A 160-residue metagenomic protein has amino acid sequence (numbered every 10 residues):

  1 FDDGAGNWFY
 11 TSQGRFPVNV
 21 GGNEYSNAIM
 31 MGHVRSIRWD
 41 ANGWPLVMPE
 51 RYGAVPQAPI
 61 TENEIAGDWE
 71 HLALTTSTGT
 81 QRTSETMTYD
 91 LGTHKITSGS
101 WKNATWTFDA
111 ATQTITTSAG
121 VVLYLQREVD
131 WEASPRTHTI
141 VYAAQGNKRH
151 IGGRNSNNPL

Functional and structural regions predicted by a protein language model:
F1-L160: Carbohydrate-active catalytic/glycan-binding domains of CAZyme proteins, especially the secreted or lumenal ectodomains
